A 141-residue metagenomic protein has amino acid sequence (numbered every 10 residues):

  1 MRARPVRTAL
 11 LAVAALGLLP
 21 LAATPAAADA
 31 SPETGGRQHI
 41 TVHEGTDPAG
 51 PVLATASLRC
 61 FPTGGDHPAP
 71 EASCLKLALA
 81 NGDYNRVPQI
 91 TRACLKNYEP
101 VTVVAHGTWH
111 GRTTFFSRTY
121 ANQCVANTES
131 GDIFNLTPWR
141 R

Functional and structural regions predicted by a protein language model:
M1-A28: Secretory targeting and sorting signals
L10-V13, T34-G36, V52, T128: A short, structural micro-pattern
D29-P48: Short N-terminal segments immediately surrounding and downstream of signal-peptide cleavage
G35-R37, L53-T55, Y98-P100: Extracytoplasmic
H43-C60, D66: Extracellular, modular beta-sheet/disulfide-rich ectodomains of secreted and cell-surface proteins
F61-V103, W109: Mature extracytoplasmic domains of secretory-pathway proteins
H67-L75, E129-R141: Short, surface-exposed secondary-structure junctions/capping segments
A93-T137: Extracytosolic low-complexity repeat regions of secreted or lipid-anchored proteins
